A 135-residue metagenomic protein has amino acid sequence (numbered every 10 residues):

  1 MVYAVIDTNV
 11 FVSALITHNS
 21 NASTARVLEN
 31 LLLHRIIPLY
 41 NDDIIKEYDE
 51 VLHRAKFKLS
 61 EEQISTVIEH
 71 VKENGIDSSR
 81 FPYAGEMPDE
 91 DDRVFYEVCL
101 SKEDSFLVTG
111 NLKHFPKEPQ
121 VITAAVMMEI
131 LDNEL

Functional and structural regions predicted by a protein language model:
M1-S20: Metal-dependent nucleic-acid phosphoesterase active-site entry motif
V5-I6, S23-H53: PIN/NYN-family metal-dependent endoribonuclease catalytic core
T8, D42, G110-L112: Short secondary-structure boundary segments
F57-K58: Membrane interface segments of multi-pass transport proteins and intramembrane proteases
E61-K72: Short, well-structured alpha-helical segments
K72-L107: Active-site neighborhoods of divalent-metal-dependent phosphate/nucleic-acid chemistry enzymes
R93, S105-F106, L112-L135: Acidic, PIN/NYN-like endoribonuclease modules and their adjacent C-terminal/linker elements
